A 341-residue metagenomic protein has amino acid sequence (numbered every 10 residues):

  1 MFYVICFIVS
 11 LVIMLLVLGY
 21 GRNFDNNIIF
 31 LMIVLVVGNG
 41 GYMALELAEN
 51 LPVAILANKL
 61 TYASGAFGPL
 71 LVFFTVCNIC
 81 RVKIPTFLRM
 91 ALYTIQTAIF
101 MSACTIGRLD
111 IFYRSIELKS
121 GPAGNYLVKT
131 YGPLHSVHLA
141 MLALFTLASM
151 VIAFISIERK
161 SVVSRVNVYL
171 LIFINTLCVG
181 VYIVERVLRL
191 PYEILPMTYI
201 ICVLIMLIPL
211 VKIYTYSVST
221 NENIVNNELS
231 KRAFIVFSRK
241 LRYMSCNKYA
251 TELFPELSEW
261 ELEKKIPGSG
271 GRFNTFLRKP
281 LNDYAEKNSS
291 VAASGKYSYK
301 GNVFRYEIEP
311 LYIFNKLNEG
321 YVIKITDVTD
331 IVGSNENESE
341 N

Functional and structural regions predicted by a protein language model:
M1-S10, G21-R108, H135-A143, E193-V203: Individual alpha-helical transmembrane segments in multi-pass integral membrane proteins
C6, S10, L18, I157-V225: Interfacial "cap-and-anchor" motif at the non-cytosolic start of specific transmembrane alpha-helices
L18-G41, T94, K129-V187: Alpha-helical transmembrane segments of multi-pass integral membrane proteins
Y216-T251: Sensory modules in modular signal-transduction proteins
A250-L262: PAS/PAS-like sensory domain cap-loop motif
E261-K300: Terminal output helix/cap of sensory domains in signal transduction proteins
V303-I308, V322: PAS/PAC sensory module
L311-N341: Sensory coupling linkers of modular signal transduction proteins
